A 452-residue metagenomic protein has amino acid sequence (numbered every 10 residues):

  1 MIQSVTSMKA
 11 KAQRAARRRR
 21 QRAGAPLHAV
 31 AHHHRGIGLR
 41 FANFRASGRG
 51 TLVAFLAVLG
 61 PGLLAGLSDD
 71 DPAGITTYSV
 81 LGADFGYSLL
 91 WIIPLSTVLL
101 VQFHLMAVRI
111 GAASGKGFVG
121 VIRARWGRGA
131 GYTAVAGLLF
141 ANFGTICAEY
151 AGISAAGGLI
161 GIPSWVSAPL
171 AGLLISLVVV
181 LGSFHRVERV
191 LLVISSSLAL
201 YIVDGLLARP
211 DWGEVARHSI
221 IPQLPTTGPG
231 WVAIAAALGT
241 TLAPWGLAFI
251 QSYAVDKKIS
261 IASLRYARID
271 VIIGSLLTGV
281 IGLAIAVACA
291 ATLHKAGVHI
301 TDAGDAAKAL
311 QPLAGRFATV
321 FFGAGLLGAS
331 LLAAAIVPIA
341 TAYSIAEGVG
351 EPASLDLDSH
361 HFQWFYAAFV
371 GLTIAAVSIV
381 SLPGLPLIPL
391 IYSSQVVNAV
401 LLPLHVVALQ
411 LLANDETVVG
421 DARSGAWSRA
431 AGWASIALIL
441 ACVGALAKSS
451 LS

Functional and structural regions predicted by a protein language model:
G38-L39, N43, T77-G82, L105-A130 (+4 more regions): Flexible loop linkers connecting adjacent transmembrane helices in multi-pass alpha-helical membrane transporters
S47-F55, G86, A113-F140, L159-S164 (+2 more regions): Transmembrane-helix boundary/entry motifs in multi-pass membrane transporters
A65, I92-R125, A134-F140, G144: Juxtamembrane transmembrane-helix boundary signature
P72-V80, A248-L277, K295-A307, D421: Hydrophobic, small-residue-rich membrane helices and short re-entrant helix-turn-helix hairpins that build
V101-A113, A254-V255, L276-D305: Extracellular/periplasmic helix-exit of transmembrane alpha-helices
R128-G129, W165-L170, I273, L277 (+3 more regions): Loop-to-transmembrane helix boundary motifs in multi-pass membrane proteins
T133-A136, L159-V180, S197-Y201, H361-S378 (+1 more regions): Transmembrane alpha-helical segments of multi-pass small-molecule transport proteins
S196-Q223, W231-S252, L409-T417, C442-L451: Hydrophobic alpha-helical segments and their helix-loop junctions in multi-pass secondary transporters
